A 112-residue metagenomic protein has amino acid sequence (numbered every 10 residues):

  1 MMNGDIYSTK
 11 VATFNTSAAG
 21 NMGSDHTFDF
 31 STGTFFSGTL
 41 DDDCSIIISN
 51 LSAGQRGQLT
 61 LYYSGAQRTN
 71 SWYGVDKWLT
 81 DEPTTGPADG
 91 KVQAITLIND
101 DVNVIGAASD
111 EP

Functional and structural regions predicted by a protein language model:
M1-F14, A18: Low-complexity, small-hydrophobic/phenylalanine-enriched stretches that adopt extended beta/coil conformations used
M2, T32, K91-Q93: A generic structural signal for well-ordered coil/turn residues at beta-strand boundaries that shape enzyme active-site
Y7, D29-S31, G90: A generic structural signal for short, non-catalytic loop/turn and secondary-structure boundary residues
G20-M22, H26-T27: Extracellular glycan-recognition surfaces and repeat-rich motifs
S31-G38: Short carbohydrate-recognition loop motifs
G38-P112: Acidic, glycine/polar-enriched metal-coordinating patches/loops that mediate binding to polyanionic ligands
